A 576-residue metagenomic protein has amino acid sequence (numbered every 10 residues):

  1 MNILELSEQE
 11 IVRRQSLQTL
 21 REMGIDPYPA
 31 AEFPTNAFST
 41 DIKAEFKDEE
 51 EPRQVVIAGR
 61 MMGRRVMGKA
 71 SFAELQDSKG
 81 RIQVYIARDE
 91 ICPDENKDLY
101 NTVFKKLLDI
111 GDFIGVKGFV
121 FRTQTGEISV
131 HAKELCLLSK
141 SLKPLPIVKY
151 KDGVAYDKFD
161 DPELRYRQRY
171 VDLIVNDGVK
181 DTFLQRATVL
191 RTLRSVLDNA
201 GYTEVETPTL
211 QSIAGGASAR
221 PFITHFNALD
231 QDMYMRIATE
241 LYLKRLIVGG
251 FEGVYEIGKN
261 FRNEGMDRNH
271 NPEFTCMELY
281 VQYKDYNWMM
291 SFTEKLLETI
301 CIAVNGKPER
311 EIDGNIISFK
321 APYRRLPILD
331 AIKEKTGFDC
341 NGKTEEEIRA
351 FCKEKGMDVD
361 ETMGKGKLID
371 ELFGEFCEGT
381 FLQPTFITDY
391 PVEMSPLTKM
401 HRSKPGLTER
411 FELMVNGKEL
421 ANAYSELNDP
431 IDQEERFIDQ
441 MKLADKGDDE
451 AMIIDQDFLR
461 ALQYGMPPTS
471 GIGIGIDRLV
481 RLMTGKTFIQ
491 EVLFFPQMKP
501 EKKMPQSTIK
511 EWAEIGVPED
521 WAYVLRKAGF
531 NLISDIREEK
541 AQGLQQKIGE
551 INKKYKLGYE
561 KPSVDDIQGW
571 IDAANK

Functional and structural regions predicted by a protein language model:
M1-M504: Class II aminoacyl-tRNA synthetase catalytic cores and aaRS-like
E501-K576: Compact, charge-rich alpha-helical regulatory domains located at protein termini
